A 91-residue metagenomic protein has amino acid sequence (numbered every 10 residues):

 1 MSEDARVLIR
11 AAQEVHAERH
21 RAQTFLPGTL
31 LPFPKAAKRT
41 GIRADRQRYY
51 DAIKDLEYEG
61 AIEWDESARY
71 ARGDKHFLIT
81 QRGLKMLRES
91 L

Functional and structural regions predicted by a protein language model:
M1, K38, I42, R88-L91: Short intrinsically disordered terminal tails
M1-T24: Short alpha-helical segments that sit at the start of domains
A12-H16, L56, L87-S90: Generic structural signal for hydrophobic core residues of well-folded globular domains
R19-G41: Short acidic, hydrophobic short linear motifs in intrinsically disordered regions
I42-E59, W64, D74: Short amphipathic alpha-helical interaction segments
R69-A71: A short beta-turn/loop motif at secondary-structure boundaries
K75-L91: Short, amphipathic alpha-helical interaction segments positioned at domain boundaries
